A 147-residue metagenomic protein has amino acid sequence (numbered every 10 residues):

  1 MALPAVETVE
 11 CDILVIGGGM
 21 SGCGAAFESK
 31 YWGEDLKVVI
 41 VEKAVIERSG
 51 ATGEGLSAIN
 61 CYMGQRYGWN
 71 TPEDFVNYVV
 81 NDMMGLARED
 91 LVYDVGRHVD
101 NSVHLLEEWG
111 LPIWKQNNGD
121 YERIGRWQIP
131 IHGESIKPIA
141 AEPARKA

Functional and structural regions predicted by a protein language model:
M1-E10: A short, basic/flexible loop-to-alpha-helix module at the beginning of a structural domain
P4-A5, L36-K37, K43-A147: Conserved N-terminal/central alpha/beta ligand/cofactor-binding core
D12-I40: N-terminal Rossmann-like FAD-binding beta1-loop-alpha1 element of flavoenzymes
